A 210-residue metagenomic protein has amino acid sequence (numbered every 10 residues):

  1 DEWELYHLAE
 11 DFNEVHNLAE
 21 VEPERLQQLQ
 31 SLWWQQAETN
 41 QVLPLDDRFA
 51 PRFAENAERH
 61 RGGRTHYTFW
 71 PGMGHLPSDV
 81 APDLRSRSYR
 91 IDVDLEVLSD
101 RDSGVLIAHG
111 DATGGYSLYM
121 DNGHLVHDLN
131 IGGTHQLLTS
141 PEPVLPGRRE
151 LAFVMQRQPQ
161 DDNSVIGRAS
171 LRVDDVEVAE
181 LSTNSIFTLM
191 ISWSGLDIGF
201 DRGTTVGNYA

Functional and structural regions predicted by a protein language model:
D1-E20, R25: C-terminal, low-complexity/hydrophilic appendages and adjacent surface loops of extracellular/periplasmic anionic
L5-H7, D11, L29, V93 (+1 more regions): Hydrophobic, well-ordered secondary-structure elements that form the walls of internal hydrophobic environments
N17-A19, N40, N208-A210: Short conserved micro-motifs at the rims of enzyme active sites and ligand-binding pockets
E24, Q28-L32: Extracytoplasmic/secreted proteins, especially bacterial periplasmic and envelope-associated proteins
W34-E38: Sec-exported extracytoplasmic/periplasmic mature domains
P44-A210: Extracellular glycan-associated modules
